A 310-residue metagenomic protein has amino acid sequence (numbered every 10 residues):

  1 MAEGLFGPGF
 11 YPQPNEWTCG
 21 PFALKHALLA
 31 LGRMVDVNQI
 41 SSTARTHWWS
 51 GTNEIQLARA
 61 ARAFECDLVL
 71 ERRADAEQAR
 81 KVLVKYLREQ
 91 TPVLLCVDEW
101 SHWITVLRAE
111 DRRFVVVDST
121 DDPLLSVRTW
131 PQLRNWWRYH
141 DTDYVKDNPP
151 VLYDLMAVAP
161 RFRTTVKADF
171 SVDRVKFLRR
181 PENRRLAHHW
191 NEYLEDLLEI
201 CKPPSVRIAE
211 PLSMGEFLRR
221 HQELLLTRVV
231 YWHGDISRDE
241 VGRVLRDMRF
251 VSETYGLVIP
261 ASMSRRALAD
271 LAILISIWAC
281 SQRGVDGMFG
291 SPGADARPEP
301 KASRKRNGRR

Functional and structural regions predicted by a protein language model:
M1-F6, M34-S42, A58, R62 (+1 more regions): N-terminal intrinsically disordered, low-complexity regulatory tails that precede a folded domain
F6-S50: A structured, charge-rich N-terminal accessory region that forms the first stable segment of a protein and links
H26-L31, A63, L83, A109: Active-site catalytic microenvironments for nucleophilic, acid-base chemistry
T43, V69-L125: Active-site-adjacent substructure of cysteine-protease-like catalytic cores
T46, S50-A79: Short, solvent-exposed, low-complexity loop/linker segments
H47, A109-G308: Noncatalytic regulatory segments and standalone regulatory/sensor domains
